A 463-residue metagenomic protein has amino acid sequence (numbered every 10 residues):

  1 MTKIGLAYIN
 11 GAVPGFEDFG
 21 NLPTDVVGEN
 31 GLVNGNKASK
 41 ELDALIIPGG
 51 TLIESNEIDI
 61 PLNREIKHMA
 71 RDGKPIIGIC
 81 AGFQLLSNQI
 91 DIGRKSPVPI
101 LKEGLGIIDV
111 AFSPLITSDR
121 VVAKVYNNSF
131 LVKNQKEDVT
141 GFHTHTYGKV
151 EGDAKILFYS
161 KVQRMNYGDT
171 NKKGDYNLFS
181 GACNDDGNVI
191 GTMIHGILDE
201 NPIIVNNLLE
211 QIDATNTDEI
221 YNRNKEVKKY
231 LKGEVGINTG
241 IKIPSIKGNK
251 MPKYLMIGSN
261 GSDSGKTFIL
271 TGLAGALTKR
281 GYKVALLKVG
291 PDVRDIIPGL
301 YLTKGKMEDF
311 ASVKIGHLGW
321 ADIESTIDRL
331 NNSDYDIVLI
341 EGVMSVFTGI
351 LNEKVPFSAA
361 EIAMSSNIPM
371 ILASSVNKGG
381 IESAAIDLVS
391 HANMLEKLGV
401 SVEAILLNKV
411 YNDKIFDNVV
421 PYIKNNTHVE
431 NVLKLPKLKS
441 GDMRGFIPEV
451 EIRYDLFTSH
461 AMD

Functional and structural regions predicted by a protein language model:
M1-R71, P75, A81, D91 (+8 more regions): N-terminal beta1-alpha1 cap of cysteine-dependent amidohydrolase-like domains
G5-Y8, T140-H145, V189-I194: Active-site-proximal beta-strand elements of phosphoester/diester hydrolases
P75-G82, L86, E341: Ordered, amphipathic secondary-structure segments that act as subunit-interaction surfaces in large macromolecular
R94-A182: Pocket-forming structural segment of enzyme catalytic cores
G168-Q211: A glycine-centered loop/beta-turn motif at secondary-structure junctions
A311-S312: Long amphipathic alpha-helical coiled-coil/heptad-repeat bundle
D336-N352: Switch II (G3) loop of P-loop NTPases
